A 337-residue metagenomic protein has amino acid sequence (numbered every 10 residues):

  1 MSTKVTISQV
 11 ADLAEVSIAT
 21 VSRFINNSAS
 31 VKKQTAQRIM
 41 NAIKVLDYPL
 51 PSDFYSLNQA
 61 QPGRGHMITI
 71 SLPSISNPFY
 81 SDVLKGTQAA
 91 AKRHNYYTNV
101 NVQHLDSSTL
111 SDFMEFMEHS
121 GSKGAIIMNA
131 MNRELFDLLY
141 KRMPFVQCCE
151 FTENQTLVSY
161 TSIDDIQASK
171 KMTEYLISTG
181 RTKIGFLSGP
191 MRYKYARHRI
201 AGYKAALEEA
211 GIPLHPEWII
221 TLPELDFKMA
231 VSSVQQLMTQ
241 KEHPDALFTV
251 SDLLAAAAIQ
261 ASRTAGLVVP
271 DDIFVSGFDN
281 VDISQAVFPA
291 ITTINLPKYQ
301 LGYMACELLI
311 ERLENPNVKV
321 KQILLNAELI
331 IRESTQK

Functional and structural regions predicted by a protein language model:
M1-N58: N-terminal helix-turn-helix DNA-binding module of bacterial transcription factors
S2-T6, K44-F79, V83, H94 (+1 more regions): N-terminal helix-turn-helix/winged-helix DNA-binding helices and compositionally similar short basic alpha-helical
A91-Q103, K204-K228: Short beta-strand elements in bilobed, periplasmic/extracellular small-molecule ligand-binding domains
G121-N129, G185-L187, I220, K241-S251 (+1 more regions): Periplasmic-binding protein-like
M128-K171, I212-P213, L253, D279-I291: Flexible loop/hinge segments that line or gate small-molecule binding clefts
S159-F186, A201-A205, F227-Q236, A255 (+1 more regions): Hydrophobic alpha-helical segments within soluble ligand-binding/sensing domains
K170-I212, E217, K321-T335: An alpha-beta-alpha
S233-K337: Flexible loop/turn connectors
